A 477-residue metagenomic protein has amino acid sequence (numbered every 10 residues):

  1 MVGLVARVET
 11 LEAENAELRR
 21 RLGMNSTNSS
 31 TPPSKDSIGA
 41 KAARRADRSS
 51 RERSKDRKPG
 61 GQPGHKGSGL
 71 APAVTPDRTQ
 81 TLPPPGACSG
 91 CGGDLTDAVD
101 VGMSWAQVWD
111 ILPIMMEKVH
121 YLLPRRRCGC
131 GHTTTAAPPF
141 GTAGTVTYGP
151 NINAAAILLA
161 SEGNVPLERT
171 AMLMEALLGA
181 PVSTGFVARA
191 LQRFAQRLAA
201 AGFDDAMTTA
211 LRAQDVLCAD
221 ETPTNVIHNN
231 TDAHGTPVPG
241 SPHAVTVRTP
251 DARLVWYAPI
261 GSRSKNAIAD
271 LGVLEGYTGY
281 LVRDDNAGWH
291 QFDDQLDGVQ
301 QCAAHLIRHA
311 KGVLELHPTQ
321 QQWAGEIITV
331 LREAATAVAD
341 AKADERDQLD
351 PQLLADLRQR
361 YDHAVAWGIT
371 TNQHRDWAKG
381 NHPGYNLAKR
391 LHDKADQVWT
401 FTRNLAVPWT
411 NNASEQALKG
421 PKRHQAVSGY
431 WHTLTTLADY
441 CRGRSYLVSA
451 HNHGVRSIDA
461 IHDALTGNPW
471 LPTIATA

Functional and structural regions predicted by a protein language model:
M1-V146, A219: Short, flexible loop/hinge motifs at secondary-structure junctions
K66-G69, P85, L123-R127, H132-A477: Catalytic center-proximal scaffold of phosphoryl-transfer enzymes
